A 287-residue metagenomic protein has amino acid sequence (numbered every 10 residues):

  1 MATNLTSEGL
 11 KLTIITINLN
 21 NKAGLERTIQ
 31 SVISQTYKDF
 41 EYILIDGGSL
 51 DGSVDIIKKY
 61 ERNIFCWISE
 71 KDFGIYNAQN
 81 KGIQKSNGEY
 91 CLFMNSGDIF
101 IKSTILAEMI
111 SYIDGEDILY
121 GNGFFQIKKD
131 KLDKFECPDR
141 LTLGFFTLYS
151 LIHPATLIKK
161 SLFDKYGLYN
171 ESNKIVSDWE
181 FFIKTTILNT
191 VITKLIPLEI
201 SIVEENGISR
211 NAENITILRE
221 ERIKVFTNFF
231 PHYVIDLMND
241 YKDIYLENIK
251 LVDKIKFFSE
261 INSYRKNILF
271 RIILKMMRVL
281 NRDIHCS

Functional and structural regions predicted by a protein language model:
M1-I33: N-proximal low-complexity "stem/linker" segments adjacent to membrane-targeting elements
L10-T13, E41, E180: Cell-envelope/extracellular polymer assembly enzymes that use nucleotide-activated donors
T28, S69-S86: Glycine-rich, basic loop-to-helix element that forms the pyrophosphate-binding segment of sugar-nucleotide handling
K38, D46-D55, N95: A conserved acidic beta->alpha catalytic loop
F40-G48, I68-K71: Short beta-strand/loop segment that forms part of the nucleotide-sugar
C91: Short aromatic/hydrophobic "clamp" motif used to bind/position activated sugar donors
I99, S103-D133: Conserved donor NDP-sugar-binding/catalytic core segment of glycosyltransferases
G121, K134-V225, F229-F230, L237: Conserved nucleotide-sugar donor-binding catalytic segment
